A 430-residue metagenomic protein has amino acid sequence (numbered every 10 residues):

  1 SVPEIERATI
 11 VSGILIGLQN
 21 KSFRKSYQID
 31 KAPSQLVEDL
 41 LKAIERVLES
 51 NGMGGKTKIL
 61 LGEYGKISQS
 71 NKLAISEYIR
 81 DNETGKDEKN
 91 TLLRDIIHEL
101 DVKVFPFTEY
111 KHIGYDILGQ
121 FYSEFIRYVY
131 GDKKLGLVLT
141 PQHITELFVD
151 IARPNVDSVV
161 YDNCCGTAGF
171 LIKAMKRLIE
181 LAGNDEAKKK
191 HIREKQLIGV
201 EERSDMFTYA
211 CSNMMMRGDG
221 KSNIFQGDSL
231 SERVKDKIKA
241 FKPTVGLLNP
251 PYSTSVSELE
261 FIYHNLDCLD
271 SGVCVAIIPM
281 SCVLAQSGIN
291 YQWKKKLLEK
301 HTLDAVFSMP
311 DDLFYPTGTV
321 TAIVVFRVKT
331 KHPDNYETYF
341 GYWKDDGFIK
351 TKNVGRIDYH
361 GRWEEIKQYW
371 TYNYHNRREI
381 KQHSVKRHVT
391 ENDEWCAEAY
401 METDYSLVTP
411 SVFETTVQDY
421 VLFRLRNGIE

Functional and structural regions predicted by a protein language model:
S1, L18, K103-T108, Y128-D132 (+2 more regions): Alpha-helix C-capping/helix-to-loop hinge sites
S1-S26: Non-catalytic accessory regions of SAM-dependent methyltransferases
V2-P3, R7, E88, P106-Y110 (+2 more regions): Conserved aromatic-histidine-acidic binding/catalytic patches
P3, A8, Y27-K31, K133-L139: Short coil/turn segments at secondary-structure boundaries
I5-G13, Y115-G119, S123, Q142 (+4 more regions): Non-catalytic, well-ordered alpha-helical scaffold segments
I16, S22-Y128: Long recognition/docking surfaces used for binding and targeting
L135-S255, E260, D267, P279-S281: Conserved S-adenosyl-L-methionine
Q226, I238-A240, T244-E430: A conserved structural/catalytic subdomain of Rossmann-like adenosyl-cofactor enzymes
